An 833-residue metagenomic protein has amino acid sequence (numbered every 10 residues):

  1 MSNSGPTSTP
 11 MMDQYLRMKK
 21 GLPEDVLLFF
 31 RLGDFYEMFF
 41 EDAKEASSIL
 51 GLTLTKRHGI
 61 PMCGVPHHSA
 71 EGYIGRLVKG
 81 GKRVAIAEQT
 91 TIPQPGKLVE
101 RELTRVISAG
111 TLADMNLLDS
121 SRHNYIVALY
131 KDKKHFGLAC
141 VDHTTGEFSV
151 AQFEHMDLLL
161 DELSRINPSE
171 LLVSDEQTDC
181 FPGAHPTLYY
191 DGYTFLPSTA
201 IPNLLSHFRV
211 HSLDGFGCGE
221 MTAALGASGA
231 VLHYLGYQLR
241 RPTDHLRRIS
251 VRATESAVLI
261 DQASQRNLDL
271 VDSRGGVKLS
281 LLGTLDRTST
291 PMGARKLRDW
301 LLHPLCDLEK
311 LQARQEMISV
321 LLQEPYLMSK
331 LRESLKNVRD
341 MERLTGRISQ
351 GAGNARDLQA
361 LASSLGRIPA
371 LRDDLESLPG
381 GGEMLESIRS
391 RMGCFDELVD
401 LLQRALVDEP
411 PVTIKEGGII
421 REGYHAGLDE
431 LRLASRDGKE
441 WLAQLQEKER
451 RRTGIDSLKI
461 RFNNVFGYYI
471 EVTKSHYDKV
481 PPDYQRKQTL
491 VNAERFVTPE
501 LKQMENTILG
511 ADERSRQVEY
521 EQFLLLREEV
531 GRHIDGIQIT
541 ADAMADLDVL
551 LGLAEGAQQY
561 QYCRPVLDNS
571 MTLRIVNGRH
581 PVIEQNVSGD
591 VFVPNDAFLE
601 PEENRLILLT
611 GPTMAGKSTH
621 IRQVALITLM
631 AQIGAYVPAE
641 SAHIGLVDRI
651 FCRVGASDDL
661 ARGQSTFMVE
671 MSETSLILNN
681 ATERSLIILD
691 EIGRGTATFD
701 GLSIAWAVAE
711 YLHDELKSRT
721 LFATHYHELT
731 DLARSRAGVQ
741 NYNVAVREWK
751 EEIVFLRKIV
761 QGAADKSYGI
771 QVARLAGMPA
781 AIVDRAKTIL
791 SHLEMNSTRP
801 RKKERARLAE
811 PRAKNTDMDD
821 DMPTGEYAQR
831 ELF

Functional and structural regions predicted by a protein language model:
S2-P6, D13, R17, R527 (+3 more regions): Conserved phosphate-binding elements of NTP-dependent enzyme cores
S2-V320, S329, K336, D340-S349 (+3 more regions): Charged catalytic and DNA/RNA-contacting regions of genome-maintenance and nucleic-acid-processing enzymes
E24, F40-A43, M221, S289 (+4 more regions): ATPase nucleotide-binding head domains, primarily ABC-like/P-loop NTPase cores
T111-L118, P242, P379-G381, A443-I455 (+4 more regions): Active-site phosphate-binding and catalytic loops of NTP-dependent enzymes
Q350, N354, S364-R367, G380-S387 (+3 more regions): Charged, surface-exposed helical/loop "interaction arms" that form contiguous linear patches used for dimerization
L490, E494-E528: Extended, charged coiled-coil "arm/hinge" scaffolds of SMC/Rad50-like chromosome-maintenance ATPases and other large
